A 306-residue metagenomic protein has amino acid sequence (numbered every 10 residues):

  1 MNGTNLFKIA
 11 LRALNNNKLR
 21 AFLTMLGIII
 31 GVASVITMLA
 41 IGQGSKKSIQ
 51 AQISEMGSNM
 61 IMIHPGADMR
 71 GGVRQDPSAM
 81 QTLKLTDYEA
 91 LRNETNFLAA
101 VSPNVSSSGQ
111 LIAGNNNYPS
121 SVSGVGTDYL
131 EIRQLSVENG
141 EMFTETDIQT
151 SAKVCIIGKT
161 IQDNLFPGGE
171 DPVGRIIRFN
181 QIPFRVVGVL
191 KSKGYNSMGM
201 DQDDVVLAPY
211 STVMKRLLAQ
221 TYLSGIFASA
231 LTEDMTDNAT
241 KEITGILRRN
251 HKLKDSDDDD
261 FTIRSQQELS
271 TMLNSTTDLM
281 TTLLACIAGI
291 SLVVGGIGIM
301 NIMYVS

Functional and structural regions predicted by a protein language model:
L6-N15, D87, L91: A short amphipathic helical element positioned immediately N-terminal to and/or at the very start of a transmembrane
N17-Q43, L273-S306: Hydrophobic alpha-helical transmembrane segments of multi-pass inner-membrane transport and secretion
I29, G225-S229, T262: Short aromatic/hydrophobic contact patches that present stacked aromatics for nucleic-acid/ligand binding
Q43-S121, V125-E131, D163-N164, M214-K215 (+1 more regions): Hydrophobic, regular-secondary-structure patches
D68-S78, R248-D260: Short, flexible, glycine-rich and Lys/Arg-enriched loop motifs at helix boundaries that contact anionic partners
Q110, G174-R178, T262: Residue-level detector of beta-strand face positions
S123, D128-F143, A152-K254: Mid-to-C-terminal secondary-structure elements that act as membrane-proximal/extracytoplasmic interface segments
T240-I243, K254-A288: Peri-transmembrane interface segments
